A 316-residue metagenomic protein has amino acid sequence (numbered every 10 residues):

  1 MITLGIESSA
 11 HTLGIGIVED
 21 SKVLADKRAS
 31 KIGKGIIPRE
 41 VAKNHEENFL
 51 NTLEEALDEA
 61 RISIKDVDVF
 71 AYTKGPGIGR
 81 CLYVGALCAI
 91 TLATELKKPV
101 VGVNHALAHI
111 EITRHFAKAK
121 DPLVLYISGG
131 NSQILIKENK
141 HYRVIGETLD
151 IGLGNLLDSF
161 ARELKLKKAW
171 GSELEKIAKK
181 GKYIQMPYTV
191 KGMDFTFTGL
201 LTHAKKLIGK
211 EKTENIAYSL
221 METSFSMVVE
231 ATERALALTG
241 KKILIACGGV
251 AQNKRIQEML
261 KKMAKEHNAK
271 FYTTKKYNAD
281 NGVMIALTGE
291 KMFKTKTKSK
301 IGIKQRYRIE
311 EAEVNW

Functional and structural regions predicted by a protein language model:
M1, G102-L123, L287-T288: Conserved phosphate-binding catalytic cores of ATP/NTP-utilizing and phosphoryl-transfer enzymes
I2-P76, H105: N-terminal beta-alpha supersecondary unit
L24, S63, E175-L244, V250-K262 (+4 more regions): A contiguous, well-structured pocket-lining segment that forms one wall/lid of small-molecule binding clefts in soluble
A60, D66, C88-L107: Nucleotide and nucleotide-moiety/phosphate-recognizing core
Y72-K97, K254-K262: Short Gly/Thr/Asp-enriched flexible loops that form oxyanion-binding sites at enzyme active sites
T73-G75, S128, I245-N253: Glycine-rich beta-strand-to-loop/alpha-helix junction loops that act as flexible
E111, T274-V314: Glycine-rich phosphate-binding/hydrolytic loop that grips phosphoryl groups
N139-K180, T202-K212: Glycine-rich phosphate-binding loop plus the immediately following alpha-helix
